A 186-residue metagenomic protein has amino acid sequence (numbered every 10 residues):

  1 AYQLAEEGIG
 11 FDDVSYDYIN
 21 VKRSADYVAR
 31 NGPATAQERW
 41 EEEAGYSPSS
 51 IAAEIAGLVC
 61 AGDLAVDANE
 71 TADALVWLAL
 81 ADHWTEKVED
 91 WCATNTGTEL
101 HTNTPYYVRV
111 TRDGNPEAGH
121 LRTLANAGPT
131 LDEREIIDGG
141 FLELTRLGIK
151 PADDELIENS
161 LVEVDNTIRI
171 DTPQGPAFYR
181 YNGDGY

Functional and structural regions predicted by a protein language model:
A1-F11, A53-E70, L142-D153: Well-ordered alpha-helical scaffold segments within catalytic/enzyme domains
A1-G32, I51, I55: Aromatic-rich carbohydrate-recognition surfaces in CAZymes
L4, V21, V28, A61 (+5 more regions): Alpha-helical solenoid scaffolds that mediate protein-protein interactions, centered on TPR/SEL1-like repeats but also
Y18, A29, E41-A65, T71-A74 (+1 more regions): Long, hydrophobic, well-ordered secondary-structure blocks that form the structural core and pocket-lining surfaces
A29-Y46, A118-A127: Acidic/His metal-coordination segments adjacent to aromatic residues that form catalytic metal sites in metalloenzymes
P33-Q37, V66-T71, T94-T96: Surface-exposed helix-capping loop/turn segments at secondary-structure junctions
P48-I55, A74-Y186: Extended ligand-binding clefts on enzyme/binding-domain cores
